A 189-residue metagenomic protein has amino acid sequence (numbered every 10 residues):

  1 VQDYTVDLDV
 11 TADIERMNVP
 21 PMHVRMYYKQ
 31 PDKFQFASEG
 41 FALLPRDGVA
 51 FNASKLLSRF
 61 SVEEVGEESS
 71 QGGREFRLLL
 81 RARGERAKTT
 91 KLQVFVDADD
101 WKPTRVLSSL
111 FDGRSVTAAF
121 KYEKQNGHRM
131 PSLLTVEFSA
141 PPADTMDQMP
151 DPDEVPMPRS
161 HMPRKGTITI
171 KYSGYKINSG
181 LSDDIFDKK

Functional and structural regions predicted by a protein language model:
V1-V49, S58-G66: N-terminal mature ectodomain segment of secretory-pathway/periplasmic proteins
Y28-Q30, G66-E75, Q125-N126: Short, ordered beta-strand-loop transition motifs
R46-A53, E64-E67, F120-K121, P156-R159: Intrinsically disordered, low-complexity boundary segments flanking structured domains
S54-K55, S69-G72, A87: Extracellular/periplasmic catalytic domains that process cell-envelope and extracellular macromolecules
S54-V62, H128-P131, K188-K189: A short, hydrophobic/aromatic-rich structural module that often spans a beta strand with its adjoining loop
S54-V65, G113-T117, T169: A short, amphipathic edge element
R59-E67, R74, Q93-F95: Right-handed parallel beta-helix
G73-D187: Gly/Pro-enriched, hydrophobic low-complexity segments that function as extracytoplasmic propeptides/linkers
